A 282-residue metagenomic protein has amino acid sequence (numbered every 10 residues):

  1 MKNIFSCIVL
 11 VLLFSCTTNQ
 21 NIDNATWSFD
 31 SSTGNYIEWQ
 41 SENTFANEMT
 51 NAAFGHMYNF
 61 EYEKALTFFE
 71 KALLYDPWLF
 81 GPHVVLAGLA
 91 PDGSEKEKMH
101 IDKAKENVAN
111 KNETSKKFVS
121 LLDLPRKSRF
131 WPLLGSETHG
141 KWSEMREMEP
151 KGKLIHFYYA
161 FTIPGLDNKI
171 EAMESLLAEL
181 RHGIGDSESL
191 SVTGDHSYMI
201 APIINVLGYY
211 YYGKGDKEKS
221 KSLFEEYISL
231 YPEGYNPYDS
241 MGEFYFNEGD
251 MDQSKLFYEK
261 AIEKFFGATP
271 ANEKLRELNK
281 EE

Functional and structural regions predicted by a protein language model:
Y36-Q40, K103-S120, S143-I155, L176-I200: Flexible helix-coil transition and linker loops at the boundaries of alpha-helical arrays
E42-F68, V119-S136, Y158, V206-G213: Alpha-helical segment of the N-proximal tetratricopeptide repeat
F45, W78-F80, E149-I155, G183 (+3 more regions): Residue-level recognition of tetratricopeptide repeat
A65, E97, T138, K169-A172 (+2 more regions): Single-residue signature of alpha-solenoid repeat helices
V85-L86, Y158, V206, S240 (+1 more regions): Canonical tetratricopeptide repeat
L122, A160-Y231, N236: Alpha-helical adaptor scaffolds
